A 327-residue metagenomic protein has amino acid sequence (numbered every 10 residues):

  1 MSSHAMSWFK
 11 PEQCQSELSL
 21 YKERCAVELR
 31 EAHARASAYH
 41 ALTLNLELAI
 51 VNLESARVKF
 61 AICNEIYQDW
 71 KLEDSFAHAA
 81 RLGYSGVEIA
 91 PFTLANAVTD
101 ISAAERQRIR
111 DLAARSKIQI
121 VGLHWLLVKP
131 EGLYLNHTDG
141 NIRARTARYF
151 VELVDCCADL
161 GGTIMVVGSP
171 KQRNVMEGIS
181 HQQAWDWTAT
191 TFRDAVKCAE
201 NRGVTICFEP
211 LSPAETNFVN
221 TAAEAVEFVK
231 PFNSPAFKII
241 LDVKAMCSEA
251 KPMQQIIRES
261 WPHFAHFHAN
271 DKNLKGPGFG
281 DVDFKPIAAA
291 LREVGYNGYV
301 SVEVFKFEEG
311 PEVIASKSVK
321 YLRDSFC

Functional and structural regions predicted by a protein language model:
M1-A56: Intrinsic disorder/low-complexity segments
L53-G83, A114, G161-T163, V219-L241 (+1 more regions): Histidine-acidic metal/acid-base catalytic patches
I66-Q68, P91-T93, L126-K129, K171-R173 (+4 more regions): Active-site-proximal loop/turn and secondary-structure-junction residues that shape catalytic pockets, frequently
D74, L112-R115, Q119, P130-I239 (+1 more regions): Active-site acidic/histidine proton-transfer and metal-coordination neighborhood in alpha/beta enzyme cores
A90-I109, S169, M176: Glycine-rich, proline-tolerant flexible connector loops at the mouths of alpha/beta enzymes
T99-R106, D139-R143, G178-W185, F218 (+2 more regions): Flexible, glycine- and charge-enriched loops at secondary-structure boundaries
E105-R115, D194-A195, A199, E259 (+1 more regions): Catalytic-core regions built around general acid/base machinery
